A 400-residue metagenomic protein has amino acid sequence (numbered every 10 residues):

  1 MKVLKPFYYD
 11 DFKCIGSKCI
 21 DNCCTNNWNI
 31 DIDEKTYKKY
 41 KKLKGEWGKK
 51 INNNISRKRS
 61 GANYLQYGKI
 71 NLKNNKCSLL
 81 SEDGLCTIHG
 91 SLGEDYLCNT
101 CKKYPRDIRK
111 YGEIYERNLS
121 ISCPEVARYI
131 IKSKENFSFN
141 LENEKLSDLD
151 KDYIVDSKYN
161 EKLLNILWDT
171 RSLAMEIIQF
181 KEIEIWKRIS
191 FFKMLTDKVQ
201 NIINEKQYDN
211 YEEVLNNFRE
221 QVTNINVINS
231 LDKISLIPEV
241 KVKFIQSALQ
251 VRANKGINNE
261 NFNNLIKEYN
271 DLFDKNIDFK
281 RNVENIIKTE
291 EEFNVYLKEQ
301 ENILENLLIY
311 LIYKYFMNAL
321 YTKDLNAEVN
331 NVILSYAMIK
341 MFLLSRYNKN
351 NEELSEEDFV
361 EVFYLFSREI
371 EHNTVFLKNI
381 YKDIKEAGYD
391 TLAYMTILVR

Functional and structural regions predicted by a protein language model:
M1-C98, K102-S147: N-terminal cysteine/histidine-rich coordination modules
N22, I154-S157, Y321: Glycine- and acidic
W28, H89-G93, Y111, K158-K162 (+2 more regions): Conserved aromatic-histidine-acidic binding/catalytic patches
I30-E34, V126-A127, L163, E184 (+2 more regions): General structural signal for secondary-structure boundaries
D83-I88, A127-I131, N143-Y153, L167 (+1 more regions): Short, surface-exposed, charge-dense and proline/glycine-enriched linear segments
K103, I114, S133-F139, L164-E182 (+3 more regions): Iron-sulfur-associated redox domains of electron-transfer enzymes in respiratory and anaerobic energy metabolism
E125-R219: Charged, amphipathic alpha-helical linkers/stalks
I185-R400: Hydrophobic, aromatic-lined core segments that form the binding pocket/scaffold for planar heteroaromatic ligands
